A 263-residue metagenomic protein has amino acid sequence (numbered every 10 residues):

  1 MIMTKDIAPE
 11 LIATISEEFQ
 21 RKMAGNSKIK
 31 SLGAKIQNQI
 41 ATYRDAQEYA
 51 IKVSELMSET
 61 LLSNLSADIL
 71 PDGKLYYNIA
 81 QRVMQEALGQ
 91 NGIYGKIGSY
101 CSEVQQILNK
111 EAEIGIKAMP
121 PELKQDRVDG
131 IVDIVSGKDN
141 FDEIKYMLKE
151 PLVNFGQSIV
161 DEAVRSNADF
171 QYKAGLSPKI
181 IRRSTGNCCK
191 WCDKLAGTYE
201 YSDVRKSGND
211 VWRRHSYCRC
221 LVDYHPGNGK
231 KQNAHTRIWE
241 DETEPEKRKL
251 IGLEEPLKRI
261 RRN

Functional and structural regions predicted by a protein language model:
M1-A67, P71, D161-N263: Activation/maturation switch segments at domain boundaries
S27-D129: N-terminal accessory alpha/beta regions
Q81-A196: Compositionally biased, flexible interaction segments
